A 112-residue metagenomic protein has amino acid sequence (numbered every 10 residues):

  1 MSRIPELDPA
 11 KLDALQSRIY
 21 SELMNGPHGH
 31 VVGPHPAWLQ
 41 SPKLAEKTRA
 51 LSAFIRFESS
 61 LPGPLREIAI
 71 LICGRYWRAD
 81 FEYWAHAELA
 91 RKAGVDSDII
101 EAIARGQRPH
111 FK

Functional and structural regions predicted by a protein language model:
M1-L61, R108-H110: Acidic, glycine/proline-rich low-complexity segments that act as flexible tails and inter-domain linkers
S21, P36, I70-L71, E101: Generic alpha-helical structural context detector
L61, L65-I68, C73-A93, S97-I99: Conserved alpha-helical segments that form or flank metal/cofactor-binding pockets of metalloenzymes
D98-K112: Alpha-helical ds-nucleic-acid-binding substructure associated with the helix-hairpin-helix region of base-excision DNA
